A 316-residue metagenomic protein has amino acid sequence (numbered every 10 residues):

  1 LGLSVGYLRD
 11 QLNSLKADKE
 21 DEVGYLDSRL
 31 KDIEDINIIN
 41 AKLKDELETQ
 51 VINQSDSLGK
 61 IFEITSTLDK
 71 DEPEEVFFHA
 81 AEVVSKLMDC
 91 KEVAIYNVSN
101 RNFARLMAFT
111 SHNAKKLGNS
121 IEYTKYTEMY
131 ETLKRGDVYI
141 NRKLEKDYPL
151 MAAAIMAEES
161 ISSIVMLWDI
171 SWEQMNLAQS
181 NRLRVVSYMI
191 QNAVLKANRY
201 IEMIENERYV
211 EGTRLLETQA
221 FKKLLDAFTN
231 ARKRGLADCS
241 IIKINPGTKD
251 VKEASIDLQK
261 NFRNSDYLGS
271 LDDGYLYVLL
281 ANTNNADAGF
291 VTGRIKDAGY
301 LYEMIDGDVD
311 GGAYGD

Functional and structural regions predicted by a protein language model:
Y7-T67, E207: Membrane-proximal helical linkers
E20, Q174-L195, I201: Amphipathic alpha-helical "output/dimerization" segments
T67-K70, A81-G136: Structured interaction and signal-relay segments at domain junctions
E145-A154: A short beta-strand signature within small-molecule sensing/ligand-binding domains used in signal transduction
I155-V165: Short hydrophobic/glycine-rich mini-motifs in sensory/regulatory modules that couple input to downstream signaling
I164-Q174, L280-N282: Short beta-strand-to-loop transition segments that serve as allosteric relay/switch motifs in sensory/regulatory domains
A220-P246: Active-site-proximal structural segments of metal-dependent nucleotidyl cyclase/transferase enzymes
T248, S255-D287: Conserved helix-loop-beta segment at the catalytic/binding core of cyclic-nucleotide signaling proteins
